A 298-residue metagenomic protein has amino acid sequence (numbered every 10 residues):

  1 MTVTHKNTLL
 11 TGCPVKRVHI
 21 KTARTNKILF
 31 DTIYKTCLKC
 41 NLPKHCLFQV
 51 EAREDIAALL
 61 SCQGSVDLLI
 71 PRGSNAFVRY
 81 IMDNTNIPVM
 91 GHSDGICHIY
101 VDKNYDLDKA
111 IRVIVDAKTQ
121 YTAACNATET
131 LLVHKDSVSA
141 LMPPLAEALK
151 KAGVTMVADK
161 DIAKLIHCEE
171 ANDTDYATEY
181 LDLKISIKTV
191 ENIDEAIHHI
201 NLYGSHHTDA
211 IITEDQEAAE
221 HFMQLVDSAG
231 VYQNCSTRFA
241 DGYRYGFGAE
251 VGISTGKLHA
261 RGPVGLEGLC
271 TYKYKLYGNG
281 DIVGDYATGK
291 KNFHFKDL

Functional and structural regions predicted by a protein language model:
M1, L10, K39, F77-D182 (+1 more regions): ALDH superfamily catalytic-core signature
M1-N104, D108: Rossmann-like NAD(P) dinucleotide-binding subdomain of oxidoreductase/dehydrogenase enzymes
L9, S65, T85, A152 (+2 more regions): Short, structured coil segments at secondary-structure junctions
F48-A52, I187-N192: Short acidic-hydrophobic, aromatic-tinged amphipathic segments that line or gate anion-handling sites
L69, H134, A196, G248: Residue-level signal for inorganic ion chemistry
L107, N192-D194, Q216: Residues at or immediately preceding the N-termini of alpha-helices
L131-V133, D182-E191, H206-I211: Short, well-ordered beta-strand elements within core beta-sheets of diverse protein domains
H198, L202-L298: C-terminal core of ALDH-fold dehydrogenases
